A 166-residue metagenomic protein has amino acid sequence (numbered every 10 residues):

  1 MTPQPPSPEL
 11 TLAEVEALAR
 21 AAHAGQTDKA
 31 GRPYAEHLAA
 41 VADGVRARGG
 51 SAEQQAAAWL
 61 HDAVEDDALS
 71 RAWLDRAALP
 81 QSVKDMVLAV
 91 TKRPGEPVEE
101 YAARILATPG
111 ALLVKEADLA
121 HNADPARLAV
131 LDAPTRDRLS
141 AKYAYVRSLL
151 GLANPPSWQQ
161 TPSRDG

Functional and structural regions predicted by a protein language model:
M1-G166: Active-site helical microenvironments for divalent-metal-assisted chemistry
